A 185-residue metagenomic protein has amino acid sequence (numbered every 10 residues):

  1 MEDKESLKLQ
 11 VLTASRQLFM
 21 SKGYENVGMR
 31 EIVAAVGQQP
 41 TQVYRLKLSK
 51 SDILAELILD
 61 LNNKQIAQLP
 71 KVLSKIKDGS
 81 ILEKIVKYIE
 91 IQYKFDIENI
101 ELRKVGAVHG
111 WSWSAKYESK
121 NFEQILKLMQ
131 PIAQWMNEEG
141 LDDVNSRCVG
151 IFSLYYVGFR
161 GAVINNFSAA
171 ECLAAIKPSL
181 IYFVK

Functional and structural regions predicted by a protein language model:
M1-S6: N-terminal intrinsically disordered/low-complexity leader segments
Q10, A14, L18-D52, E56: Helix-turn-helix
Q10, A14-S21, K64, Q68-K75 (+2 more regions): Solvent-exposed, amphipathic alpha-helical segments
K50, L57, L61-Q65, I85-Q92 (+3 more regions): Hydrophobic/aromatic residues within well-ordered alpha-helical segments
E56, D60, P70-E98: Hydrophobic alpha-helical connector segments
I66, P70, W113-G140, N145-V149 (+1 more regions): Amphipathic alpha-helical packing segments from all-alpha helical-bundle domains
Y93-A133, V163-I164: Short secondary-structure transition hinges
K94-E98, Q134, L141-V144, I151-E171 (+1 more regions): Amphipathic C-terminal alpha-helical segment
